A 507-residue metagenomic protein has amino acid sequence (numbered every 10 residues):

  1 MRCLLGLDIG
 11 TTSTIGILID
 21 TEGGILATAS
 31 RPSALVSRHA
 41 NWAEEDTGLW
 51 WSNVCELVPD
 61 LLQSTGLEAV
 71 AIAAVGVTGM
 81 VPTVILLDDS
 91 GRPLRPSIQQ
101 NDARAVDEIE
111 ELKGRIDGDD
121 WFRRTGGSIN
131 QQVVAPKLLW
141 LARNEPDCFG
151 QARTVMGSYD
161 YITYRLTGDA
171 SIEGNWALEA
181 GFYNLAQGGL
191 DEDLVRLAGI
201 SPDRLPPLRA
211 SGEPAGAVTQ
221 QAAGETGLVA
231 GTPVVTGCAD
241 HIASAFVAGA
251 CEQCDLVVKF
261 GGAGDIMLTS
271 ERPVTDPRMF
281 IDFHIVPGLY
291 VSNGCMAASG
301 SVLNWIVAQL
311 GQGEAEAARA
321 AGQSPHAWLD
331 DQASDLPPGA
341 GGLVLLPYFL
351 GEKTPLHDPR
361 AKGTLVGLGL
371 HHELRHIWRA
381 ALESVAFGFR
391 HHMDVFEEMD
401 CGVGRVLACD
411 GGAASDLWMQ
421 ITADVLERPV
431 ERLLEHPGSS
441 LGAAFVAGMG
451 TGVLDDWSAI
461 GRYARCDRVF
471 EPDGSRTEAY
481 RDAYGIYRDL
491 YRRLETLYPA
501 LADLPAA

Functional and structural regions predicted by a protein language model:
M1-R95, R123, Q151, A223-G224 (+5 more regions): N-terminal glycine/serine-rich phosphate-binding loop of ATP-dependent small-molecule kinases, especially carbohydrate
L5-G6, V106, K113-G126, V133-S171 (+3 more regions): Active-site core segments that coordinate phosphate-bearing ligands/cofactors across diverse enzyme families
G23, D46, V75, D102 (+3 more regions): Residue-level signal for inorganic ion chemistry
A27-R31, P206, R468: Structural signal for short hydrophobic segments within the conserved structured cores of catalytic domains across
S64-Q100, T125-V134, T163-N184, P207-A210 (+1 more regions): Short beta-strand-loop/turn "lid" adjacent to the catalytic site in phosphate-handling enzymes
E68-A71, S201-R204, G402: Short loop/turn motifs at secondary-structure junctions
P206-P214, R319-H326: Short linear loop/turn motifs
